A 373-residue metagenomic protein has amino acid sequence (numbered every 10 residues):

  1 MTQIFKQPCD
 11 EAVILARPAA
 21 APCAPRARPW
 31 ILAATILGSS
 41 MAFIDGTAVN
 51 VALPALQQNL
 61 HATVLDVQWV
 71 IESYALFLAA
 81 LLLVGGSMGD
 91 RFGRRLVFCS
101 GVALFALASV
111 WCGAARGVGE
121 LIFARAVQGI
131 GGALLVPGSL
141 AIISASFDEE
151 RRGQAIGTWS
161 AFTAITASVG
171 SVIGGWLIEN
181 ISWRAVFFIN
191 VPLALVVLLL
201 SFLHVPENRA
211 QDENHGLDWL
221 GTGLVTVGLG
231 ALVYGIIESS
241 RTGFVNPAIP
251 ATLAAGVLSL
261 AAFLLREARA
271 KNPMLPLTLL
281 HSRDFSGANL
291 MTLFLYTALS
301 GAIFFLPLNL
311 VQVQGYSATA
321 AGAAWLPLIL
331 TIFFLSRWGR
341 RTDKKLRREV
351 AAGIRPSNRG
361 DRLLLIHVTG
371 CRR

Functional and structural regions predicted by a protein language model:
M1-I44, Q58, A270: Cytosolic juxtamembrane N-terminal segment immediately preceding the first transmembrane helix of multi-pass
T2-E11, R152, V191-A210, T226-E238 (+1 more regions): C-terminal membrane-cytosol helix-exit motif in multi-pass small-molecule transporters
A21-C23, L198-T226, A268-R283, K344: Flexible interhelical linker loops that connect adjacent transmembrane helices in multi-pass membrane transporters
I31-F77, S182, L220-T222, V245-T252 (+1 more regions): Transmembrane core module of solute transporters
A55, S87, R91-F92, A114 (+9 more regions): Membrane-interface helix caps of multi-pass small-molecule transporters
A79-A80, V110, A164-S168, V172 (+4 more regions): Hydrophobic/small/kink-forming positions within alpha-helical transmembrane segments of polytopic membrane proteins
M88-L220, P247, A318-G322, L330: Helix-loop-helix hairpins in multi-pass membrane proteins, especially solute transporters
L104-A114, V127, G131, L193-L200 (+5 more regions): Transmembrane-helix signature of multi-pass solute transporters
